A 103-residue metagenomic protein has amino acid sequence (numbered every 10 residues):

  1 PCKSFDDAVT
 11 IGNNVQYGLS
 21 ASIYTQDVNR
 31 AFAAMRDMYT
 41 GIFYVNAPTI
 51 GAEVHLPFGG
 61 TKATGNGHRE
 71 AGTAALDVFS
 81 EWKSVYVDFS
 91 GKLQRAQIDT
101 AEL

Functional and structural regions predicted by a protein language model:
P1-L103: Conserved C-terminal structural/oligomerization subdomain of aldehyde/semialdehyde dehydrogenase
